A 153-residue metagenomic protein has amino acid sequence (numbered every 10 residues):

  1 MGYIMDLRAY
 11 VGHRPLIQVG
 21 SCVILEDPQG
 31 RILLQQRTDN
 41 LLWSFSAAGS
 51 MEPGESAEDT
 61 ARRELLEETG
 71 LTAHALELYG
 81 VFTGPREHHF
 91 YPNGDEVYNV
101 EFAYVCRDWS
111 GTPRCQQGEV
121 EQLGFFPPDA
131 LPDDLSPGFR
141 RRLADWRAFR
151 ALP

Functional and structural regions predicted by a protein language model:
M1-C22: Acidic, metal-coordinating catalytic segment for phosphate/diphosphate chemistry, firing primarily on the Nudix
H13-I17, N93-V100, Q117: A generic structural micro-feature
V19-S21, G30, V100-F102, E121: Change "...and in nucleic-acid phosphodiester-cleaving endonucleases..." to "...and in nucleic-acid processing enzymes
L25, A103-R107, G124: Short, well-ordered beta-strand micro-motif
D27-L71: Conserved Nudix-box catalytic region and its N-terminal flanking loop in Nudix hydrolases and closely related
L41-W43, G111-P153: Nudix hydrolase/Nudix homology domain
T72-F82: A short coil-to-beta-strand element that immediately follows conserved catalytic motifs
F82-T112: Active-site-adjacent beta-strand/loop module that shapes the phosphate/pyrophosphate-binding cleft
